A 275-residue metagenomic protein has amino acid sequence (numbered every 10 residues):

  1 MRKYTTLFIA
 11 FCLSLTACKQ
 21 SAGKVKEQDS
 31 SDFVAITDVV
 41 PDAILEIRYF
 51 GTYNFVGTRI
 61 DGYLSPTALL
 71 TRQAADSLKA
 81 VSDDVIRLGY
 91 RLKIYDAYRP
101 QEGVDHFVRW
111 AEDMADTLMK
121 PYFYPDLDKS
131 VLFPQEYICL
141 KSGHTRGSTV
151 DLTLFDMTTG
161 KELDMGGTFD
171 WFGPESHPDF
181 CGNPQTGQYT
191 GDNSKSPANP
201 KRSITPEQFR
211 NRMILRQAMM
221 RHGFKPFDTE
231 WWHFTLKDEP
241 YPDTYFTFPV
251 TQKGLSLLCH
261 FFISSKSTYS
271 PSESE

Functional and structural regions predicted by a protein language model:
M1-Q28, E275: Bacterial Sec-dependent N-terminal signal peptides
A10-L13, I263-S267: Generic detector of N-terminal low-structure segments
K19-A97, V104-T229, E239-F261, Y269: Extracytoplasmic cell-surface/polysaccharide-interacting catalytic and binding patches
F234: Conserved metal-phosphate-binding beta-hairpin within the catalytic cores of diverse ATP-dependent phosphoryl-transfer
T268-S274: Short, intrinsically disordered C-terminal tails of secreted or membrane-associated proteins
